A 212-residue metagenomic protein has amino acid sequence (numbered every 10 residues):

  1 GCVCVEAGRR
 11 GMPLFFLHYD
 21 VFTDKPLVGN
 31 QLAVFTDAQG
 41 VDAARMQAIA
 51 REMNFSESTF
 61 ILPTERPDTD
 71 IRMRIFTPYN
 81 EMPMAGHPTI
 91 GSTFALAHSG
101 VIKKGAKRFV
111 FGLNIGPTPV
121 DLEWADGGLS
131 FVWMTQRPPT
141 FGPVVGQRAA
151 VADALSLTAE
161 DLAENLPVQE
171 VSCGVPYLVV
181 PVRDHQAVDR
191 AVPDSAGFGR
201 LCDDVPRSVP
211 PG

Functional and structural regions predicted by a protein language model:
C2-C4: Cysteine-centered motifs
G11-M84, I90-G212: Active-site proximal loop and beta-alpha junction motif in alpha/beta enzyme cores
